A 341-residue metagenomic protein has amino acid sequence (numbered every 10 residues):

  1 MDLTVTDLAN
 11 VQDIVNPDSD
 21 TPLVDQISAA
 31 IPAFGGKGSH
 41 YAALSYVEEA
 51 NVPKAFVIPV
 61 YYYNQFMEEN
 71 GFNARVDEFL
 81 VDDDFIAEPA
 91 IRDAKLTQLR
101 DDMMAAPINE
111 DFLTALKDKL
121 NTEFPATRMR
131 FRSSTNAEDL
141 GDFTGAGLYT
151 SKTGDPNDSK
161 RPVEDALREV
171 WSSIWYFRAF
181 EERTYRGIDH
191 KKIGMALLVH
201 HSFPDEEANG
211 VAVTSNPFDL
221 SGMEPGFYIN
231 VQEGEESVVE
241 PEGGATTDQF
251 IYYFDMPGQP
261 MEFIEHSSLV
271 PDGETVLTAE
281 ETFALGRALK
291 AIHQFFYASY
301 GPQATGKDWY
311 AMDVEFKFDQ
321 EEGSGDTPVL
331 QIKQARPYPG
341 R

Functional and structural regions predicted by a protein language model:
M1-L198, E207, Q294-D313: N-terminal beta-alpha lobe that positions the nucleotide/phosphoryl donor in ATP/NTP-coupled carboxylate activation
V24, Y61, Q259-E262, P339: Intrinsically disordered, low-complexity segments enriched in proline/serine/threonine
P32-G38, A42, G147, G187 (+4 more regions): Glycine-centered flexibility motif
T127-P156, D205-V231, Q320-K333: Conserved catalytic micro-motifs used in adenylation/nucleotidyl-transfer and phosphoryl/amide- and methyl-transfer
V199, F250-Y252, A335: Short beta-strand element of the conserved SAM-dependent methyltransferase core
S202: Conserved functional hotspots at enzyme active or ligand-binding sites that engage polyanionic ligands
P225-E322: Conserved catalytic alpha/beta cores of large enzymes that bind or transform nucleotide phosphates and polynucleotides
A335-R341: C-terminal active-site "lid" helix and adjoining low-complexity regulatory extension at the edge of ATP-using catalytic
